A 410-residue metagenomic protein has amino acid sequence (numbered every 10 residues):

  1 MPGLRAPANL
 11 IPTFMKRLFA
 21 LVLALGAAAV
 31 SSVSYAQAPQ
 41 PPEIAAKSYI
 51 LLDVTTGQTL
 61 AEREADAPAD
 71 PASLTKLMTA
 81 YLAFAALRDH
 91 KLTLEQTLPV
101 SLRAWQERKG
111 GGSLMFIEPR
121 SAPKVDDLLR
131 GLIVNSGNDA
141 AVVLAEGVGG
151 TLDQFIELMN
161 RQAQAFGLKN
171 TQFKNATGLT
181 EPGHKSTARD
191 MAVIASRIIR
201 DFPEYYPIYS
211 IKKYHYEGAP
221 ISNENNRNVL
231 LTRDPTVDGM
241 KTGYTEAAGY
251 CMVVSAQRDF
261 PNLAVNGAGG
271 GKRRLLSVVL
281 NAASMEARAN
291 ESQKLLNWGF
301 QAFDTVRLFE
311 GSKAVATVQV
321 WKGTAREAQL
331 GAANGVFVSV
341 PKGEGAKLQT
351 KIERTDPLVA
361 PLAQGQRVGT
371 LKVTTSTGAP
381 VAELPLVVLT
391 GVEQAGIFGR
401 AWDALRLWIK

Functional and structural regions predicted by a protein language model:
L4-A6, L18, A38, E327: Positively charged, low-complexity intrinsically disordered regions
A6, L10-V22: Bacterial N-terminal signal peptides that target proteins for export
P12, S31, Y81: NTP-dependent nucleotidyl-transfer catalytic core
A20-V30: Bacterial N-terminal signal peptides
S34-R189, A195-P203: Active-site-adjacent loops and short helices of periplasmic peptidoglycan-processing enzymes
K169, T180-K185, R189-K410: Domain-terminus/edge residues, biased toward the C-terminal soluble/receptor-binding domains of extracytoplasmic
